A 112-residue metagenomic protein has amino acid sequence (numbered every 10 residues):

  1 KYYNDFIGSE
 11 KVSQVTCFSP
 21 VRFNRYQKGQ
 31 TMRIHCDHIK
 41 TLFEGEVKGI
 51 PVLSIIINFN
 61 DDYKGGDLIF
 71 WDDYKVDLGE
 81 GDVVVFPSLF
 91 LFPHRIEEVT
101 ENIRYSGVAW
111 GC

Functional and structural regions predicted by a protein language model:
K1-V83, L91-C112: Fe(II)/2-oxoglutarate oxygenase catalytic core
